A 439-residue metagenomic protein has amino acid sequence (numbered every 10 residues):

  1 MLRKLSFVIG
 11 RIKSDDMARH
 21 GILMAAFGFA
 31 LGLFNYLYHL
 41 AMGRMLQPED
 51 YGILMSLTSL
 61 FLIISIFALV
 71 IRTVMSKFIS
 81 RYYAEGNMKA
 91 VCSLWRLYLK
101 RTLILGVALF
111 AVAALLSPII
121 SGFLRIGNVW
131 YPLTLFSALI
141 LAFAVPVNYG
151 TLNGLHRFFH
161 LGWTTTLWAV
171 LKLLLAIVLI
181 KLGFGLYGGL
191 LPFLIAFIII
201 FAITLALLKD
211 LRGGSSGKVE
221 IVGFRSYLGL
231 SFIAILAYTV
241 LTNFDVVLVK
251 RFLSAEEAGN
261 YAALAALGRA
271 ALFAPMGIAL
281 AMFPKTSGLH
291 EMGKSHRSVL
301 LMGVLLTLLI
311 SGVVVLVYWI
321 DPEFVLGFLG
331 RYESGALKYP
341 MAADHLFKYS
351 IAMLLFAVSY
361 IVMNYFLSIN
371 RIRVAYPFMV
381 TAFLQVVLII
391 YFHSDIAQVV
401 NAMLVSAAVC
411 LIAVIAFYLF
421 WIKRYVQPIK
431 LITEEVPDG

Functional and structural regions predicted by a protein language model:
M1-F34, R96, K218-A234, V414-G439: N-terminal membrane topogenesis motif
D16-T73, A114, G229-A255: Signature of the first transmembrane helix
R19-L31, L57, A68-S117, W130 (+1 more regions): Membrane-water interface segments that mark the loop-to-transmembrane alpha-helix transition
G21-L31, P132-A138, L152-I177, R297-V304 (+4 more regions): Alpha-helical transmembrane segments of multi-pass membrane transporters/permeases
L69-E85, L264, G268-G293, S368: Helix-loop junctions and terminal segments of transmembrane helices in multi-pass membrane transport/translocation
A108-R125, V313-L337: Short membrane-interface helical motifs at transmembrane helix boundaries in multi-pass membrane transporters
L115, I119, L124-N148, E333-V362 (+2 more regions): Alpha-helical transmembrane segments of multi-pass membrane proteins
V129, L133, G162-D210, Y227 (+2 more regions): Hydrophobic alpha-helical transmembrane segments
